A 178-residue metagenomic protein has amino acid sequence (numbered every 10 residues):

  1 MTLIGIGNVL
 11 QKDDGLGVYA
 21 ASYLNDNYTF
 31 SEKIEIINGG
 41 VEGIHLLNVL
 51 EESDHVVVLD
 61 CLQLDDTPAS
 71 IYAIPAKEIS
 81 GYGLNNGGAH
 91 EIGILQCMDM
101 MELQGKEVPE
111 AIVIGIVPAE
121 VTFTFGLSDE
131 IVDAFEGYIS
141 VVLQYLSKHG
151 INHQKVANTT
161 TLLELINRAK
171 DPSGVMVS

Functional and structural regions predicted by a protein language model:
M1, I34, P109-I112: Residue-level recognition of the N-termini of beta-strands and the immediately preceding loop/turn
T2, T29, T67, T122-T124 (+1 more regions): Residue-identity detector for threonine
L3-I4, V9-E78: Nucleotide and nucleotide-moiety/phosphate-recognizing core
G15, Y19, V41, D66 (+3 more regions): Conserved active-site and cofactor/substrate-binding residues in soluble primary-metabolism enzymes
V18-S22, L47, L95-M98, I139 (+1 more regions): Predominant activation on well-ordered alpha-helical scaffold segments within soluble catalytic domains
V41, P68-I71, A89, P118-E120 (+1 more regions): Generic secondary-structure boundary/loop-capping signal
I71-L95: Active-site-adjacent loop/tail segments of enzyme domains
G83-G87, I94, M101-S178: Phosphate/ribose-phosphate-bearing ligand recognition and processing surfaces, centered on ADP-ribose/NAD(+/P+) systems
